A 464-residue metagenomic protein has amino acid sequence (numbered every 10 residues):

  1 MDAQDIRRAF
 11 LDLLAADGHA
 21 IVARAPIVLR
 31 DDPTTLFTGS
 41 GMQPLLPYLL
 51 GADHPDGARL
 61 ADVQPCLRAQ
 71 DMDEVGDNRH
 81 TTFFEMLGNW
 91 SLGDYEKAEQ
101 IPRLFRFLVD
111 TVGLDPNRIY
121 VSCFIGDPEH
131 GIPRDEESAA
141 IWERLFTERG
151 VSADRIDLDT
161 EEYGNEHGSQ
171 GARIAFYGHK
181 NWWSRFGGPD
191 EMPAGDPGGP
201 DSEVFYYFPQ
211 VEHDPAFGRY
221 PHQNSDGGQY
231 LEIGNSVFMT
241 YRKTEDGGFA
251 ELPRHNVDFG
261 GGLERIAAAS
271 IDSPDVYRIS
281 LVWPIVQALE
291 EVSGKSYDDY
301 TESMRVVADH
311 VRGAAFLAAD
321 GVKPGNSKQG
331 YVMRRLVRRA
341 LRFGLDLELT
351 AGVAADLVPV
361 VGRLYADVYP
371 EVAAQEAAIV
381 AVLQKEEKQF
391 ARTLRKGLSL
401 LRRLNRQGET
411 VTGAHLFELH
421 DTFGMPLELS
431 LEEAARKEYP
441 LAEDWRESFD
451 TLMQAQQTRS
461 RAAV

Functional and structural regions predicted by a protein language model:
M1-H310, A315-R335, F343-V353, V358 (+2 more regions): Structured aminoacyl-transfer and RNA-binding surfaces used for tRNA recognition/handling in the translation apparatus
A250-P253, Y297-E302, D320-G321, Q384 (+2 more regions): Active-site-adjacent structural elements in folded domains
I285-A288, H310, L357-V360, L364 (+3 more regions): Short acidic/histidine-centered micro-motifs embedded in hydrophobic/aromatic stretches that mark compact functional
S293, Y297, Y369-E387: Long, non-coiled-coil amphipathic alpha-helical linker/lever segments that couple catalytic cores to other domains
A340: Aromatic/basic-lined ligand-recognition segments that form π-stacking hydrophobic pockets flanked by Lys/Arg to engage
G344-A351, E387-V464: Extended, domain-scale alpha-helical bundle/helix-rich regions
L349-A378: Cytochrome P450 heme-thiolate monooxygenase catalytic core
